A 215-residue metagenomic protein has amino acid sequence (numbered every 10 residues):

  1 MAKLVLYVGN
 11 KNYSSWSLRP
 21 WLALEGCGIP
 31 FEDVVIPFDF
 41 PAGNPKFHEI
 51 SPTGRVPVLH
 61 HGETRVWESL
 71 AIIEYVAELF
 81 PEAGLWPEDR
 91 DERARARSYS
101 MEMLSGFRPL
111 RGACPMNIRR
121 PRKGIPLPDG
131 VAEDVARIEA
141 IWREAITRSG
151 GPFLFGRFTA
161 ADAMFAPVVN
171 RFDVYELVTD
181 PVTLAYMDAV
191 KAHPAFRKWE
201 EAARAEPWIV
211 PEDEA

Functional and structural regions predicted by a protein language model:
M1-L127: GST-like domain detector, emphasizing the conserved glutathione-binding G-site in the N-terminal thioredoxin-like
M1-V5, A140-R143, D213-A215: Basic/polar N-terminal segments that are highly enriched at the extreme N-terminus, encompassing both cleavable
L6-V8, V34, G156, D173-V174 (+1 more regions): Short, contiguous strand/loop micro-motifs
A42-N44, S149-G151, I209: A short, acidic/glycine-rich surface segment
A77, V168-V169, E200: Active-site-flanking alpha-helical
M103, F107-P194: GST-like fold's C-terminal all-alpha helical module
V182-A215: Long hydrophobic alpha-helical segments typical of transmembrane helices together with their membrane-interfacial
